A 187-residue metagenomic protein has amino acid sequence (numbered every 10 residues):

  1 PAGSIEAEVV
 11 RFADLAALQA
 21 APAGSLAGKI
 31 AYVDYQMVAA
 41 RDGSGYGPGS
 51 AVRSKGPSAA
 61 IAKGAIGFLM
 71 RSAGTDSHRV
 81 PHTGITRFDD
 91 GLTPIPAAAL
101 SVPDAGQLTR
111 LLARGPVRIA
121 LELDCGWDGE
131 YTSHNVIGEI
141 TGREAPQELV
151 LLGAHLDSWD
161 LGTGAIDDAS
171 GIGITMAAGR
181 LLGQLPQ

Functional and structural regions predicted by a protein language model:
P1-A23, T86-A165, A177-Q187: Soluble metallo-hydrolase cores and metallopeptidase-like ectodomains found primarily in the secretory/periplasmic
P1-P96, T163, D167, R180: Extracellular/luminal Protease-associated
G49-S50, L152, I172: Extended active-site and interfacial segments that coordinate phosphate-rich ligands in large catalytic machineries
S54, A99-V102, I172: Electropositive phosphate-/nucleotide-binding environments in soluble metabolic enzymes
A169-A177: Short amphipathic alpha-helical face segments that pack within enzyme cores and frequently flank/anchor catalytic
